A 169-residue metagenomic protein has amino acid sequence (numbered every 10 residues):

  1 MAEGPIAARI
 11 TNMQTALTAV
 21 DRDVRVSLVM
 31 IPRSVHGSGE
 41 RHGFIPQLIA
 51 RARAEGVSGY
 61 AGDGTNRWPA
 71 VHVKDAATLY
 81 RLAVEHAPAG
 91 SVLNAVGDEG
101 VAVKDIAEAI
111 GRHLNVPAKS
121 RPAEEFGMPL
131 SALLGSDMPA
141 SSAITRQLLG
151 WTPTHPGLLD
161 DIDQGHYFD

Functional and structural regions predicted by a protein language model:
M1-A7, T18-R22: Active-site "gating" loop of Rossmann-like NAD(P)-dependent oxidoreductase/epimerase domains
A2-I6, P32-R41, G62-K74: Glycine-rich "substrate-gating" loop/helix at the edge of Rossmann-like oxidoreductase active sites
I10, V35-P46, E55, L82-L93: Glycine/proline-rich active-site loop of Rossmann-fold NAD(P)-dependent oxidoreductases
M13-S38: Conserved beta-loop-beta element that borders a ligand/cofactor-binding pocket
A50-V71, L79: A conserved pocket-lining segment of Rossmann-fold NAD(P)-dependent short-chain dehydrogenase/reductase
L79-L130: Mid/C-terminal beta-alpha module of Rossmann-like enzyme folds, strongest in SDR-family dehydrogenases/epimerases
K104, E108, F126-T152, F168: Conserved C-terminal active-site "lid" loop/helix of NAD(P)H-dependent oxidoreductases that clamps the redox cofactor
P156-D169: Amphipathic terminal alpha-helices
